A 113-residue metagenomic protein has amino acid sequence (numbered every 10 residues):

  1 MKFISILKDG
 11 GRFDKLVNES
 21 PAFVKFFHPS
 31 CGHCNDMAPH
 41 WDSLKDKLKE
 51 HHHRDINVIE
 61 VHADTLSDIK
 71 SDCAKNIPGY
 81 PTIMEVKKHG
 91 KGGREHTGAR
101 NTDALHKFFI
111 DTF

Functional and structural regions predicted by a protein language model:
I4-D9, F26, A38, K45 (+1 more regions): Thiol-based oxidoreductase modules, predominantly thioredoxin-like and allied folds used for disulfide exchange
R12-L48: Local sequence-structure signature of Cys/Sec-based thiol-disulfide redox active-site neighborhoods
P21, P39-D42, P78, D103 (+1 more regions): Amphipathic alpha-helical interface elements that mediate macromolecular binding in regulatory proteins
A22-K25, N57-H62, T82-V86, E95: Beta-strand cores of modular interaction/reader domains in eukaryotic scaffold and signaling proteins, especially PDZ
H28-C31, N35, I77, E95-R100: Intrinsic disorder
G32-H33, L66-I69, G92-G93, D103-A104: Eukaryotic short linear interaction motifs
D72-P78: A short glycine-leucine-enriched loop at secondary-structure breakpoints that most characteristically corresponds
G79-F113: Non-catalytic, surface beta->alpha helical segment in thiol-disulfide oxidoreductase systems
